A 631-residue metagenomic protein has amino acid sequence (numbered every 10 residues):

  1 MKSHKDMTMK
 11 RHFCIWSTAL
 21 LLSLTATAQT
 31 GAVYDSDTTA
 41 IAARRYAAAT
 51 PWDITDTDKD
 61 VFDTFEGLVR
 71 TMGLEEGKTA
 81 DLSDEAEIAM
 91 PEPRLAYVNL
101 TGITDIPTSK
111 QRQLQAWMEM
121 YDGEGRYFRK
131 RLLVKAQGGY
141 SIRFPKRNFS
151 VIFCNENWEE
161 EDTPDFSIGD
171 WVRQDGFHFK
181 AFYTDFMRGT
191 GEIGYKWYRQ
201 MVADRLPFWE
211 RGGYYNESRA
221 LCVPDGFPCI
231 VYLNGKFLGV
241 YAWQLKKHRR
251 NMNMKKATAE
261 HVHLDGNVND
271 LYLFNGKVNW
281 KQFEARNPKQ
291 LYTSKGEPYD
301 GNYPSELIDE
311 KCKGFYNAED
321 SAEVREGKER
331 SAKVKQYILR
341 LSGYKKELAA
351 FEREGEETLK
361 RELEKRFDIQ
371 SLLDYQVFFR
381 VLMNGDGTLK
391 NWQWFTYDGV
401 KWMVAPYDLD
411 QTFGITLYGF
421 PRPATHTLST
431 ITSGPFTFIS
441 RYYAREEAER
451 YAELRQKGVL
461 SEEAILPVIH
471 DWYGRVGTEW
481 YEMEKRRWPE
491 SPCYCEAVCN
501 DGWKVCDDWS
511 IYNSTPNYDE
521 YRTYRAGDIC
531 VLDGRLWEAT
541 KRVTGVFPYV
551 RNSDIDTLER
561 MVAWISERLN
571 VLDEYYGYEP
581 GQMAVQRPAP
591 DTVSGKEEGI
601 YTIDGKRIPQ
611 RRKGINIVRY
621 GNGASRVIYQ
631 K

Functional and structural regions predicted by a protein language model:
R11, I617-K631: C-terminal tail/sorting-segment detector
T27-Q137, G477-D507, S553-Q582: Regulatory N- and C-terminal appendages and interdomain linkers associated with kinase/kinase-like NTP transferase
G123-E306: Conserved ATP-binding subdomain of kinase catalytic cores across diverse folds
V151, K365-T416: Active-site acidic catalytic loop and adjacent metal/ATP-binding pocket of ATP-dependent phosphoryl transfer enzymes
D165, K180, W243-V381, L454: ATP-dependent phospho-/nucleotidyl transfer catalytic cores
T396-V505, D554, L558-P580: C-terminal catalytic region of ATP-dependent kinase domains
A497-W564, N570: Tryptophan-rich substrate-binding surfaces of secreted polymer-degrading and adhesive proteins
G577-D604: Residue-level detector of functionally pivotal "anchor" positions at catalytic/ligand-binding pockets or at interdomain
